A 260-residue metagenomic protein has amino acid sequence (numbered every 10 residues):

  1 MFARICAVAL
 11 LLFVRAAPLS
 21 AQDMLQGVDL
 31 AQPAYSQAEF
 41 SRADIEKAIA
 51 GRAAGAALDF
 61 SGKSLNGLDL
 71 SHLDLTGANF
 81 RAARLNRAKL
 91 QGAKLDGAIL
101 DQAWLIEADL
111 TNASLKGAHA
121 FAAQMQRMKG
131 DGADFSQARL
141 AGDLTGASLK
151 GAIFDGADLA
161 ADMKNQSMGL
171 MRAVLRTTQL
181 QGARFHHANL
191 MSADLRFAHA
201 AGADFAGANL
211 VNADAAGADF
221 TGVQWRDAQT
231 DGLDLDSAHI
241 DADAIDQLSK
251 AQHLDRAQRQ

Functional and structural regions predicted by a protein language model:
F2-V8: Sec-dependent signal peptide recognition, specifically the positively charged N-region followed immediately by
V8-A9, L19: Cleavable N-terminal signal peptides
V14-A16: N-terminal signal peptide c-region/cleavage motif recognized by signal peptidases
A21-Q260: Tandem repeat scaffolds
